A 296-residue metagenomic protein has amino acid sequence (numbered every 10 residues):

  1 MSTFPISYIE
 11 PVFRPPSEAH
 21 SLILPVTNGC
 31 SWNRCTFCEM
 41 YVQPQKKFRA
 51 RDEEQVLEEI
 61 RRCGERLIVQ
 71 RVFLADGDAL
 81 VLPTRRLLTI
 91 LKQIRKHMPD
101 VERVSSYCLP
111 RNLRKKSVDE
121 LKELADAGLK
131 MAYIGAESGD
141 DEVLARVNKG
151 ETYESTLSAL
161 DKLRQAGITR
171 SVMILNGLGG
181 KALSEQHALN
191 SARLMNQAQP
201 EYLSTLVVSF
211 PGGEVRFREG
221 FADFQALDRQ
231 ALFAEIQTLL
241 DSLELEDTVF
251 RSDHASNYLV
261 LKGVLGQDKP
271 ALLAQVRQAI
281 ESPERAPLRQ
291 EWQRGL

Functional and structural regions predicted by a protein language model:
M1-E18, R193-L296: Auxiliary Fe-S-binding modules of radical SAM enzymes
E10-Q55: Canonical Radical SAM [4Fe-4S] cluster-binding loop centered on the CxxxCxxC motif and its immediate flanking residues
L22-L24, V72, E102-S106, A132-I134 (+3 more regions): Hydrophobic faces of well-ordered beta-strands that scaffold small-molecule active sites in alpha/beta enzyme cores
C30, C38, V56, L74 (+5 more regions): Conserved, mostly hydrophobic/aromatic
K46, D141-R146, E214-V215, L259-L261: A short acidic, helix-capping loop that chelates divalent metal ions and anchors anionic groups
C63-Q165, E244: Conserved SAM/AdoMet-binding glycine-rich loop
R111, G139-V143, L163-H187, L206-G213 (+1 more regions): Conserved strand-turn element in the central/C-terminal portion of the radical SAM core barrel that lines
D119-L121, G179-Q197: Catalytic cores of alpha/beta
